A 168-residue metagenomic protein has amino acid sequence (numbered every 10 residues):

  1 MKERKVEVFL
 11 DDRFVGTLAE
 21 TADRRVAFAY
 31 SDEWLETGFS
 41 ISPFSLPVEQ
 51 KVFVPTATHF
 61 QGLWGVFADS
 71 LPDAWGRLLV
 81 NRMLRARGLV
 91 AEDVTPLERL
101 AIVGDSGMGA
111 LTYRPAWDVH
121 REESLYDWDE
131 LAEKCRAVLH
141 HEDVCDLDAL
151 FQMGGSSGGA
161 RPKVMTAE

Functional and structural regions predicted by a protein language model:
M1-E168: Phosphate/dinucleotide-binding and metal-coordinating scaffold of catalytic cores in nucleotide-dependent enzymes
